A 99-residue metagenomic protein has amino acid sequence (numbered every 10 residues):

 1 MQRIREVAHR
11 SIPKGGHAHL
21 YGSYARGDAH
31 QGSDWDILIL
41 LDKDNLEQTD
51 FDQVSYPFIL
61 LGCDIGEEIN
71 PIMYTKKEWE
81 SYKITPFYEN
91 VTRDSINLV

Functional and structural regions predicted by a protein language model:
M1-H19, A25-Q31, D42-V99: Catalytic core of pol beta-like nucleotidyltransferases
W35-L40: Short beta-strand->loop micro-motif that forms the acidic, two-metal-ion catalytic signature in nucleotide-processing
